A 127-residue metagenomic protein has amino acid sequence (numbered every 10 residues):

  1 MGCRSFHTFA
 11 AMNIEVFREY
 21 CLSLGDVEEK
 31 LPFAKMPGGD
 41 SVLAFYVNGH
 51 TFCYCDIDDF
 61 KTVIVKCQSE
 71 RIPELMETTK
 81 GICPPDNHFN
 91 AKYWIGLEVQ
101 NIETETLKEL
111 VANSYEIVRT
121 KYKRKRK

Functional and structural regions predicted by a protein language model:
G2-K127: Charge-dense, helix-prone N-terminal extensions
